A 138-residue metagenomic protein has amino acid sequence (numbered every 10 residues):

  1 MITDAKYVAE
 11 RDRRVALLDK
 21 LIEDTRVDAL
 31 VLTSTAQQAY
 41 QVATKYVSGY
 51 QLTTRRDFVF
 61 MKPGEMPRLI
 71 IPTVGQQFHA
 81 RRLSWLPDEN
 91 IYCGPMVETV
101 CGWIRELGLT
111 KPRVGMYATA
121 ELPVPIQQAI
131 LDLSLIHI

Functional and structural regions predicted by a protein language model:
M1-G102: N-terminal accessory/capping or targeting/presequence segment of soluble
L21, W103, A129, L133: Residues that form generic nucleotide/phosphate-binding pockets
A36-Q38, A120-P123: Gly/Ser/Thr-rich loops at beta-strand to alpha-helix junctions that form or flank small-molecule/cofactor-binding
V59, L69, V114, P123-V124: Generic structural hydrophobic/aromatic packing signal, biased to beta-strands
F78-P87, V124-S134: Short, aromatic/basic amphipathic alpha-helical patches
T99-L122: Hydrophobic alpha-helical hairpins/lids featuring a short glycine-rich hinge
I136-I138: Conserved small/polar residues in nucleotide/adenosyl-binding loops
